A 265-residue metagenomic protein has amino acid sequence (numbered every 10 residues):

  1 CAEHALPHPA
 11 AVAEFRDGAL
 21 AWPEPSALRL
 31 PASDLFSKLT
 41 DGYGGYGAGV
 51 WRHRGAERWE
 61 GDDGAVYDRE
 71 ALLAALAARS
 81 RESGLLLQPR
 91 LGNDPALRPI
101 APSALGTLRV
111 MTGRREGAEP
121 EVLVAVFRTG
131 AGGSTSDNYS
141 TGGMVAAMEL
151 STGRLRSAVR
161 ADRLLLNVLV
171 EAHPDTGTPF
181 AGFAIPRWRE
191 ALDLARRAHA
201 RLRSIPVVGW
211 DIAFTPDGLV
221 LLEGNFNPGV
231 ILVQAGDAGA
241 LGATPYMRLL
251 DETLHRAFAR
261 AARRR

Functional and structural regions predicted by a protein language model:
C1-L108, G113-E116: Active-site nucleotide/adenylate-binding loops and adjacent lid/helix of ATP-dependent enzymes
L35, E121-L123, V220-L222: Protein kinase-like catalytic core scaffold
K38, Q88, V126, E223-N227: Active-site ExK catalytic segment of metal-dependent nucleases
G45, T107, R128-S134, N225-D237: Glycine-rich phosphate/pyrophosphate-binding beta-alpha loops
E57-W59, P120, L155, L219-V220: Hydrophobic residues embedded in beta-strands of well-ordered beta-sheets
A78-P102, T112-R115, V122-V124, R128-T215: A long amphipathic alpha-helix within ATP-dependent nucleotide-binding catalytic cores
G117-P120, R263: A binding-site-centric feature that preferentially detects glycan-recognition modules on secreted/surface proteins
V168-E190, R197-I205, F214-R265: C-terminal active-site "lid" helix and adjoining low-complexity regulatory extension at the edge of ATP-using catalytic
